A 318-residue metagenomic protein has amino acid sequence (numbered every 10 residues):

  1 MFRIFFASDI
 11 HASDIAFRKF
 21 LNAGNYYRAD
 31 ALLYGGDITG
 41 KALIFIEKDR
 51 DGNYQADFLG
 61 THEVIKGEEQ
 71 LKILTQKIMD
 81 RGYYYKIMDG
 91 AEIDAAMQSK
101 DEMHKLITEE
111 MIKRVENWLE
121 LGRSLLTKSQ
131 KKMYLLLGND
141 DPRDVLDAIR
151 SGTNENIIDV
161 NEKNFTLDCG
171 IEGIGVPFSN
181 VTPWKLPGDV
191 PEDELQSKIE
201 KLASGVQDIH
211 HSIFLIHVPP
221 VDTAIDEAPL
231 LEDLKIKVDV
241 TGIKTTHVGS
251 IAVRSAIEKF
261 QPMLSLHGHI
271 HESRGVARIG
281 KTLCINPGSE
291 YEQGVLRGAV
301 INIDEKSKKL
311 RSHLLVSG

Functional and structural regions predicted by a protein language model:
F2-H11, G170-T182, I213-H217, L283-S289 (+1 more regions): Active-site-proximal beta-strand elements of phosphoester/diester hydrolases
H11-I15, T39-L43, S129, L135-D147 (+5 more regions): Active-site environment of divalent metal-dependent phosphoester hydrolases
A12, N164-G170, L186, V190-P191 (+2 more regions): Binuclear metal-dependent phosphoesterase catalytic core
D14-D168: Core catalytic region of metal-dependent phosphoesterases/phosphodiesterases, especially metallo-beta-lactamase-like
D14-L21, Y27, F45, K237-T241 (+4 more regions): Catalytic phosphate/metal-binding cores of nucleic-acid and nucleotide-processing enzymes, i.e., regions that mediate
D101-I112, I213-Q261: Active-site-proximal segments of metal-dependent phosphoesterases and phosphodiesterases across multiple
K132-Y134, I158, E172, H211-I213 (+2 more regions): Proline-centered loop/turn at the N-terminus of a beta-strand
C169-S212, I243-G249: Binuclear metal-dependent hydrolase catalytic cores centered on His/Asp/Glu-rich metal-binding motifs
